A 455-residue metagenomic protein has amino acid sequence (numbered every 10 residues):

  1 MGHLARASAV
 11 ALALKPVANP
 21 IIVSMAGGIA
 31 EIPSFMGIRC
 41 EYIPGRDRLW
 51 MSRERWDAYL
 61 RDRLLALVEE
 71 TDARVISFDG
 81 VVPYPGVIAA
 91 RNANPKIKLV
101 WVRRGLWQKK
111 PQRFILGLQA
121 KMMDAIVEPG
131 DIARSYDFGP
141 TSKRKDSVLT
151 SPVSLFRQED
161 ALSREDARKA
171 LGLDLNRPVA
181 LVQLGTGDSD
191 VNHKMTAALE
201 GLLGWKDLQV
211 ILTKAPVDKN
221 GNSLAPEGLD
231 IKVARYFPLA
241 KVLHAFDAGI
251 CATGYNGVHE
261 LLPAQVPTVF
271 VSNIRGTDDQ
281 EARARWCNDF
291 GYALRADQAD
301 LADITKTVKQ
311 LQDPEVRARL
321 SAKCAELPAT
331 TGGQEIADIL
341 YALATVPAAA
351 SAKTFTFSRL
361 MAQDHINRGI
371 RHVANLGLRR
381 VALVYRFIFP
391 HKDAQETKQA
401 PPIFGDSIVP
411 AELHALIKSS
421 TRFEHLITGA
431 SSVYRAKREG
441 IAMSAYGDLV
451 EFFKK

Functional and structural regions predicted by a protein language model:
M1-R6, S189-V191: A short, glycine/small-residue-rich beta-strand->loop->alpha-helix junction that serves as a flexible
A13-A66, D297: Conserved nucleotide-sugar phosphate-binding/catalytic loop shared by glycosyltransferases and other
L65-P83: Short N-terminal targeting/anchoring amphipathic segment
R104, K109-P111, Q119-T186: A nucleotide-sugar donor-handling region in carbohydrate enzymes
E165-A248: Donor-nucleotide binding loops and adjacent catalytic segments primarily of GT-B fold Leloir glycosyltransferases
L243-G257, V266: Acidic donor-binding loop of glycosyltransferase active sites
G257-T305: Catalytic binding pocket for nucleotide-activated donors in carbohydrate/polymer assembly enzymes
Q312-P401: C-terminal amphipathic helix plus adjacent low-complexity, charged tail appended to glycosyltransferase catalytic
